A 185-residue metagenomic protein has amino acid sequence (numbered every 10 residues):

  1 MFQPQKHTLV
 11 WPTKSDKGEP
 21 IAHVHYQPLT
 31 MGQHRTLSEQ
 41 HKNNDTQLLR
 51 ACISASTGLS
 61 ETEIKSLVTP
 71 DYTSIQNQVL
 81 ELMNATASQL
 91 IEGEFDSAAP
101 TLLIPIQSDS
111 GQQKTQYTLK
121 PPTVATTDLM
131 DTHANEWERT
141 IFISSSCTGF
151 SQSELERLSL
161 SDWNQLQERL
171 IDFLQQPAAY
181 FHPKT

Functional and structural regions predicted by a protein language model:
M1-N43, A55-T57, E61-T132, S153 (+1 more regions): Charged interaction scaffolds used for protein-protein
A51-C52: A detector of tandemly repeated sequence units and domain arrays
E136-E154: Mixed-charge, glycine-accented linear interaction segment located at domain edges/termini
